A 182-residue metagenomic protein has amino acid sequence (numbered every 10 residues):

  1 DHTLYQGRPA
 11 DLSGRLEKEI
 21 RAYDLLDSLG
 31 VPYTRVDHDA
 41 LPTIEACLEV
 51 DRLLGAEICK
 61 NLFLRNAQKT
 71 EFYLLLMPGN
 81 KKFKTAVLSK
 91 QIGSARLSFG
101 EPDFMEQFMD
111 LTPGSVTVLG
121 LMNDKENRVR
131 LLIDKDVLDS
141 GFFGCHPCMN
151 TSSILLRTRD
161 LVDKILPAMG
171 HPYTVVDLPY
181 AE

Functional and structural regions predicted by a protein language model:
D1-E182: Extended, low-hydrophobicity, polar/charged segments
